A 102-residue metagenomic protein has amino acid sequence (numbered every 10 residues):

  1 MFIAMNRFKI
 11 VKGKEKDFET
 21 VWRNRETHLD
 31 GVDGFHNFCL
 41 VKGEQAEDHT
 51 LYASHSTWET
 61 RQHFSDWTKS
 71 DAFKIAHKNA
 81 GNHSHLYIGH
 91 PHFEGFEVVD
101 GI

Functional and structural regions predicted by a protein language model:
F2, C39-D48, K78-I102: Glycine-rich beta-strand-turn "strand-cap" elements at beta-sheet edges
F2-F8, C39-S70: Short, well-ordered beta-strand segments in beta-rich or mixed alpha/beta enzyme and ligand-binding folds
N6-I10, E15-V32: N-terminal first-folded block
K9-K16, K42, K69, K74 (+1 more regions): Context-gated lysine
I10-K12, T60, E97-D100: Non-catalytic surface loops within mature trypsin-like serine protease
K16, Q62-F64, G101: Residue-level signal for secondary-structure boundary sites
T20, T27-H36, T57-E94: An amphipathic, aromatic/His-enriched active-site/gating alpha helix that lines ligand/cofactor pockets
